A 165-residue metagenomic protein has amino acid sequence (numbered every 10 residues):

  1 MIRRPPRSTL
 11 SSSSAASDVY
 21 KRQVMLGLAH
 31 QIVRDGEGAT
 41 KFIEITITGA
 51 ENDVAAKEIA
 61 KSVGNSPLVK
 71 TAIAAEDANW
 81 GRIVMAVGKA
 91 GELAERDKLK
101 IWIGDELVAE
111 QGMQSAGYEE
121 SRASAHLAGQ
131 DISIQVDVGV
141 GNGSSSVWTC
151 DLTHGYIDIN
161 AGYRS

Functional and structural regions predicted by a protein language model:
M1-A16, Y20: Single conserved hydrophobic/aromatic residue that forms the stacking wall/gate of nucleotide- or nucleobase-binding
I2-R3, R34, V69: General structural signal for alpha-helix termini and helix-helix connectors
S8, E37-A39, A75: Short, surface-exposed helix-loop/turn micro-motifs enriched in polar/charged residues
D18-A55, I59: Oxyanion-binding "anion nests"
A29, G49, K57-S165: Internal helix-turn-beta structural module
